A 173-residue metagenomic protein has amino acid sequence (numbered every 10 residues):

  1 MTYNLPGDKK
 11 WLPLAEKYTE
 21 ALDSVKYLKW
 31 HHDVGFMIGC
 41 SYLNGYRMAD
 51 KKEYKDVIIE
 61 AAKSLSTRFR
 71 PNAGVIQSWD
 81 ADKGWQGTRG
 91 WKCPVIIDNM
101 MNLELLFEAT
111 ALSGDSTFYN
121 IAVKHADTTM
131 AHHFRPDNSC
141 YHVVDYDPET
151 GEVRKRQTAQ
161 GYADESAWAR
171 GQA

Functional and structural regions predicted by a protein language model:
M1-A173: Glycan-recognition and catalytic cores of secretory/periplasmic carbohydrate-active enzymes
